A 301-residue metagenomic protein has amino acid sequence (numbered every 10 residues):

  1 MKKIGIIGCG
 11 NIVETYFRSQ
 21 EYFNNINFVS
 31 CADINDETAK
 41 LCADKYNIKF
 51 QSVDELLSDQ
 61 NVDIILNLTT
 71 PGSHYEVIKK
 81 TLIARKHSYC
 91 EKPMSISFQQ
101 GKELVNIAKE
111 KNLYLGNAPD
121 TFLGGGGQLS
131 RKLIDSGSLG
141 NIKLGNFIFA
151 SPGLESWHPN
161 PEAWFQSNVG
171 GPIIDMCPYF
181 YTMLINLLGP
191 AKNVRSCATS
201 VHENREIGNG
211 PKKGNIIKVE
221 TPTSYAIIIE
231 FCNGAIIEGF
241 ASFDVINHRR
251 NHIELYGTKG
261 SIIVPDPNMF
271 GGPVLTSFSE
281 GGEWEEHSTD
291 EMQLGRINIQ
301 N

Functional and structural regions predicted by a protein language model:
M1-Y46: N-terminal Rossmann-like dinucleotide-binding module
I26-S30, D63-I65, G170-G171: Short active-site oxyanion
K49-V53: Short acidic-hydrophobic, aromatic-tinged amphipathic segments that line or gate anion-handling sites
N61, T69-T70, A241: Short glycine-/small-residue-rich Rossmann-like dinucleotide-binding loops
I64, T70-P71, Y75-F122, G137: Beta-strand-loop-alpha-helix segment that lines the small-molecule cofactor/substrate pocket of alpha/beta enzymes
T121-K218: Predominantly a Rossmann-like dinucleotide-binding segment in NAD(P)-dependent oxidoreductases
T182-F270: Contiguous beta-strand/loop segments that form the cofactor/metal-binding neighborhood of enzyme cores
I246, I253-Y256, I263, F270 (+1 more regions): C-terminal helical cap and adjacent loop that interface with cofactors, partners, or active-site loops
